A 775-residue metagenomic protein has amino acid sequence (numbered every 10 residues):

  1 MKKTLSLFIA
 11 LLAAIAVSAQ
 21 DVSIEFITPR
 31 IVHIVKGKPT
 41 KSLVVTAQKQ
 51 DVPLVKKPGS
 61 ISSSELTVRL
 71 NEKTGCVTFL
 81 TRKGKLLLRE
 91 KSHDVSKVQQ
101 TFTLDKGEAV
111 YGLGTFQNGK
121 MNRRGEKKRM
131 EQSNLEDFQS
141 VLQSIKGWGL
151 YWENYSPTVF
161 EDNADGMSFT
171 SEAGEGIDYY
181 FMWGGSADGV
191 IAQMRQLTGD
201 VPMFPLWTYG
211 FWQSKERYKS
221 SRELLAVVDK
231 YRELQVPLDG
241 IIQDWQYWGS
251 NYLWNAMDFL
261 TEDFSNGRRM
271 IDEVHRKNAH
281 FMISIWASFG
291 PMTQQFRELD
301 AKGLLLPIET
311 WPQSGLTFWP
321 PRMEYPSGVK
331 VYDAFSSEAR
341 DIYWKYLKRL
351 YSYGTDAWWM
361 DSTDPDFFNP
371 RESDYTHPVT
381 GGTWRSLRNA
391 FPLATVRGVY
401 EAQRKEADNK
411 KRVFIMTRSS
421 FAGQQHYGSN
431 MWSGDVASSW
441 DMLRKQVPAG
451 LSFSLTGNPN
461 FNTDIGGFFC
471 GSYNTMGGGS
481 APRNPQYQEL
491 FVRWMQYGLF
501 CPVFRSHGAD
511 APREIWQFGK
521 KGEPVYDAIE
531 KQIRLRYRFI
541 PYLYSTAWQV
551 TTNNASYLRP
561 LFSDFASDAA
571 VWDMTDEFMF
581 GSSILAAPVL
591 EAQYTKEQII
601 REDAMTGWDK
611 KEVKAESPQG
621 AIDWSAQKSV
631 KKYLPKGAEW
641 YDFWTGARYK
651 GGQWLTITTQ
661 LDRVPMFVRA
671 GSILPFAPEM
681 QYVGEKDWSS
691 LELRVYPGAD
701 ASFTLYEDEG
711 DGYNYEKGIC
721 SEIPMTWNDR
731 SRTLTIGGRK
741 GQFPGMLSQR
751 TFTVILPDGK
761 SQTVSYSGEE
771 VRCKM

Functional and structural regions predicted by a protein language model:
M1, S18-T208, S214-E216, S220-D229 (+11 more regions): N-terminal accessory segment at the very beginning of proteins
K2-A10: Sec-dependent signal peptide recognition, specifically the positively charged N-region followed immediately by
A10-S18: Hydrophobic h-region of N-terminal signal peptides that target proteins for export in Gram-negative bacteria
D21, I31, T67, S140-V141 (+21 more regions): Beta-sheet entry/capping signal
E72-T74, N134-E136, I145, G174-G176 (+9 more regions): Short, solvent-exposed loop/turn segments at the edges of secondary structure
R89, D239-I529, D564-A566, M574: Aromatic- and carboxylate-enriched substrate-binding clefts and catalytic-loop regions of carbohydrate-active enzymes
S220-E233, R340-K348: Short, acidic/polar
E401-K405, V413, S420-M431, F453-T463 (+4 more regions): Catalytic core of carbohydrate-active enzymes
